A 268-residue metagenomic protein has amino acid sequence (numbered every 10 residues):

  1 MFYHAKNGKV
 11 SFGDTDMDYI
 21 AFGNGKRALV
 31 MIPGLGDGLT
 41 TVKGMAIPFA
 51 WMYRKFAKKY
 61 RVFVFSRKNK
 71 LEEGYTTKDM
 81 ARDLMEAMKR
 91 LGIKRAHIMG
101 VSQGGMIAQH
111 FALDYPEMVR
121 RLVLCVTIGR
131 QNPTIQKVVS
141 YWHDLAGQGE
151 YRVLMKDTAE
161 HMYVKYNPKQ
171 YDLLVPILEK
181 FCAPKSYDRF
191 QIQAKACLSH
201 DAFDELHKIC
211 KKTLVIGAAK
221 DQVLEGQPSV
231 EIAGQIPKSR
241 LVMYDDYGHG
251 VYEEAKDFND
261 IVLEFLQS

Functional and structural regions predicted by a protein language model:
K9-L71: Conserved HGGG/HGGXW glycine-rich cap/lid loop of the alpha/beta-hydrolase fold
D79-A96: Conserved acidic catalytic loop of the alpha/beta-hydrolase fold
M106-Q109, L113, R120-G149: Flexible "cap/lid" loop of the alpha/beta hydrolase fold
P133-Q136, V153-L198, D204-E205: Conserved alpha/beta-hydrolase catalytic His-Asp/Glu region
I209, V215-G217: Short beta-strand/loop motif that positions the catalytic acidic residue of the alpha/beta-hydrolase fold
K220-L224: Acidic catalytic loop of the alpha/beta-hydrolase fold
Q227-G250: Catalytic histidine neighborhood in serine/cysteine hydrolases with alpha/beta-hydrolase-type architecture
Y247-N259: Catalytic histidine-centered segment of alpha/beta-hydrolase-like enzymes
